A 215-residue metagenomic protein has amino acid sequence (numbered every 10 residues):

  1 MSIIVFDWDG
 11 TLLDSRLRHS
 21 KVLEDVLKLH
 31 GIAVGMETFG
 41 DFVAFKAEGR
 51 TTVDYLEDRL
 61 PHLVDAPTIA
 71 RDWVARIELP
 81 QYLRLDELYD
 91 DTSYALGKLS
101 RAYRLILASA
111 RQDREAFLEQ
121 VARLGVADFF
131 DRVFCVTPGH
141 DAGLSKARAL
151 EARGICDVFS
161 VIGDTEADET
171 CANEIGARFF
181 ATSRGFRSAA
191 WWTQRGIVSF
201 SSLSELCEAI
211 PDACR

Functional and structural regions predicted by a protein language model:
S2-D90: N-terminal helical cap/lid subdomain that shapes the substrate entry/recognition surface in HAD-like hydrolases
V22, A116-F117, C171, A209: Phosphate- and divalent-cation-binding pockets in alpha/beta enzyme and binding domains that engage nucleotide-derived
L79-L107, L144-A147: Short, acidic loop-to-helix structural element flanking the phosphoryl-transfer center in phosphate-processing enzymes
A108-S160, E166-T170, W191: Substrate-recognition "cap/lid" segment bordering the active-site pocket of phosphatases
C135-H140, S183-S188, S204-L206: Short, acidic/turn-prone active-site loops that include or flank metal/cofactor- and phosphate-binding residues
L150-A152, L206-R215: Short amphipathic alpha-helix with an adjacent loop that forms part of the alpha/beta core around
S160-S201: Acidic, Mg2+-coordinating phosphoryl-transfer loop and its flanking beta/alpha structural elements, shared across
